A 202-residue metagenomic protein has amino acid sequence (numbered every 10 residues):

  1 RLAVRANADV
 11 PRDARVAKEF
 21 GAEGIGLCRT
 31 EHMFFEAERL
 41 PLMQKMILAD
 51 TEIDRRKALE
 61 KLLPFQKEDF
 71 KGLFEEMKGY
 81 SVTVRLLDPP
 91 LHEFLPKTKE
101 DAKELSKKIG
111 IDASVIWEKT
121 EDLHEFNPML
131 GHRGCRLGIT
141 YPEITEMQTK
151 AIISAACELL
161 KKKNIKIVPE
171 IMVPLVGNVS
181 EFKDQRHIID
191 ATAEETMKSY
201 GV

Functional and structural regions predicted by a protein language model:
R1-V202: Conserved alpha/beta-domain cores
